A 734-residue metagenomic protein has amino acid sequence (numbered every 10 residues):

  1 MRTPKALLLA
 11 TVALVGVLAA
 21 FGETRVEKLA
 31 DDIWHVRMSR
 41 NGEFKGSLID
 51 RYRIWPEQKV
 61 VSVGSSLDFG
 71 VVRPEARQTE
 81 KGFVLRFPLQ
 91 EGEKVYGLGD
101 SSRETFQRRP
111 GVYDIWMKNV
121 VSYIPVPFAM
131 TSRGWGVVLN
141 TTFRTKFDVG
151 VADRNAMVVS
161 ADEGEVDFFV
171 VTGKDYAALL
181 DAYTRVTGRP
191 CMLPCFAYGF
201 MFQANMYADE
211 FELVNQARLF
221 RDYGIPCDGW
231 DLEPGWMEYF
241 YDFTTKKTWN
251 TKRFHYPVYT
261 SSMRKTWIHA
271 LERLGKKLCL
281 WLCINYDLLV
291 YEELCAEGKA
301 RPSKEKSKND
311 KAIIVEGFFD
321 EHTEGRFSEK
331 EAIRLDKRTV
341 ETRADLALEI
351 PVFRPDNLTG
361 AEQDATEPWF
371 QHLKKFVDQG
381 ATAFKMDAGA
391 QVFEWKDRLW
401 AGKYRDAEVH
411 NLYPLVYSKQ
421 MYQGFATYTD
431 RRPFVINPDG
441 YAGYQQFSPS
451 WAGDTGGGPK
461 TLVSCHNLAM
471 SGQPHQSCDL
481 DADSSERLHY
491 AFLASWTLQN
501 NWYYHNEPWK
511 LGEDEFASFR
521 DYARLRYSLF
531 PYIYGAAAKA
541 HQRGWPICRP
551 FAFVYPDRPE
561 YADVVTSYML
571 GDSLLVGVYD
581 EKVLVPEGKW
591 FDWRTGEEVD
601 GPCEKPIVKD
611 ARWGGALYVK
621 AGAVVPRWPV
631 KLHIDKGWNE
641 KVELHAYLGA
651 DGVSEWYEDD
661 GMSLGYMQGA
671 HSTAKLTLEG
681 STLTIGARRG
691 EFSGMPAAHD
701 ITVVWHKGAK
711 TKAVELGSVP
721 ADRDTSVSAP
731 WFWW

Functional and structural regions predicted by a protein language model:
M1-L9: Bacterial N-terminal signal peptides that target proteins for export
M1-R2, A20-G22, W734: Basic/polar N-terminal segments that are highly enriched at the extreme N-terminus, encompassing both cleavable
A10-V17: Bacterial N-terminal signal peptides
T24-Y52, P56-Q58, D68-G614: Catalytic-domain carbohydrate-binding cleft regions of carbohydrate-active enzymes
G46, D50-Q78, G224, Y568-L570 (+2 more regions): Acidic, contiguous internal or C-terminal segments within carbohydrate-active enzymes that form a structured patch used
D592-R612, T711-W734: Solvent-exposed beta-strand/loop surfaces of large extracellular or lumenal domains
G622-L716, T725, W733: Accessory, solvent-exposed terminal regions and/or long lumenal/extracellular loops of proteins
